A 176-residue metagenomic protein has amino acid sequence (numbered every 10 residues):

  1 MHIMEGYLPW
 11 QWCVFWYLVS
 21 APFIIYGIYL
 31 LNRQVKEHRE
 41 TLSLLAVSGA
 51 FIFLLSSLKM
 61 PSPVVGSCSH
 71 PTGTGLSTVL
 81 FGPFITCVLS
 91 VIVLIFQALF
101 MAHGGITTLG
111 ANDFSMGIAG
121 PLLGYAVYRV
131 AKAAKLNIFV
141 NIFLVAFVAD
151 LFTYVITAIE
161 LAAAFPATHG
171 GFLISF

Functional and structural regions predicted by a protein language model:
H2-W10, V14, L18-L76: Hydrophobic transmembrane alpha-helices
L8, K36, E40, H70 (+6 more regions): Juxtamembrane/transmembrane-helix boundary motifs in multi-pass membrane proteins
I28-N32, M60, Q97, M101 (+4 more regions): Membrane-water interface at transmembrane helix exits
R33-K36, T78-L89, A134-I138: Membrane-helix interface "capping/anchor" motifs
L42-V47, C87-V91, F114, F139-L144: Hydrophobic alpha-helical transmembrane segments
S56-P121: Alpha-helical membrane segments and adjacent membrane-interface helices in multi-pass membrane proteins
M116-A158: Short helix-perturbing small/polar motifs within transmembrane alpha-helices
A149-F176: A structural signal for small-residue-enriched, beta-sheet-centric alpha/beta enzyme cores and oligomeric scaffold folds
